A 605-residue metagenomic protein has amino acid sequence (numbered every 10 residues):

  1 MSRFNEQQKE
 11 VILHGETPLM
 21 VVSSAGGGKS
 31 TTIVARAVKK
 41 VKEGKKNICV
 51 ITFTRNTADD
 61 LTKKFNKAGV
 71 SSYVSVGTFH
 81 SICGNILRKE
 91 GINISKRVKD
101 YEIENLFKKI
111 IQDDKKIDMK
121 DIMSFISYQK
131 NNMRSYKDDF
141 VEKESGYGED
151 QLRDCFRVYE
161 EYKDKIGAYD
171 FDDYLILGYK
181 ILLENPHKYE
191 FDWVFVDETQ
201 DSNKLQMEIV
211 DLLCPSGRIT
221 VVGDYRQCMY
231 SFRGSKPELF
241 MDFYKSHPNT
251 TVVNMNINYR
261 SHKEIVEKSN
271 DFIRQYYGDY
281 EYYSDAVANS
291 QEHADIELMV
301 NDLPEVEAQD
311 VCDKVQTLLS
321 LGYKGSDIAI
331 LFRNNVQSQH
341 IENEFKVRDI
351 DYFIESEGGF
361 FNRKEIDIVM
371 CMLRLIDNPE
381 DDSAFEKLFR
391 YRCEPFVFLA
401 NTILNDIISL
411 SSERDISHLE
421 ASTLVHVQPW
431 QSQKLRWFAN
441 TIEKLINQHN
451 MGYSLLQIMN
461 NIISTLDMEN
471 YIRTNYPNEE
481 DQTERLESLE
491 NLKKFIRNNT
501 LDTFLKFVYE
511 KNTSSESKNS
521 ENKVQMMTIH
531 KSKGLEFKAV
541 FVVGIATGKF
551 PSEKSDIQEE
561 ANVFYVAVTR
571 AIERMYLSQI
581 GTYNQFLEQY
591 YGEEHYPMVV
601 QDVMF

Functional and structural regions predicted by a protein language model:
M1-I94, E190, E267-N270, T569: P-loop NTPase Walker
R3-L13, T17-V21, S75, G146-M241 (+3 more regions): Conserved helicase NTPase motor core
L19, A25-I33, A37, N249-T251 (+2 more regions): Helicase P-loop NTPase motor core
T78-C83, F195-E198, V222, Y391 (+1 more regions): Conserved helicase core region in the C-terminal RecA-like lobe
I82, H247, E292-A294, Y323-G452: ATPase/helicase motor core of nucleic-acid motors
G91-Y169, N258: ATP-hydrolysis module of ASCE/P-loop NTPase motor domains, specifically the Walker B Asp-Glu catalytic pair
S422-K531, S552, I572, Y576 (+2 more regions): Accessory C-terminal helicase-associated subdomains
L577-F605: Helicase C-terminal subdomain and adjacent C-terminal extension
